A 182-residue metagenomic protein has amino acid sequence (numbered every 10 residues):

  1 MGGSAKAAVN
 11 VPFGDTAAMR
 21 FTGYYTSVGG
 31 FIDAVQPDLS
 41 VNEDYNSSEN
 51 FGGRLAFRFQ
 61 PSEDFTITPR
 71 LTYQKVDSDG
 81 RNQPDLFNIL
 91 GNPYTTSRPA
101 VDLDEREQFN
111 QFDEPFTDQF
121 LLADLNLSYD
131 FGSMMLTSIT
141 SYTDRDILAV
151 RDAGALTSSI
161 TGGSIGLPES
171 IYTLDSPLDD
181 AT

Functional and structural regions predicted by a protein language model:
M1-G53, F65, L121, M134 (+1 more regions): Outer-membrane beta-barrel translocator/receptor signature
N42, S48-T182: Outer-membrane beta-barrel domain signature, strongest for Gram-negative TonB-dependent receptors and also present
